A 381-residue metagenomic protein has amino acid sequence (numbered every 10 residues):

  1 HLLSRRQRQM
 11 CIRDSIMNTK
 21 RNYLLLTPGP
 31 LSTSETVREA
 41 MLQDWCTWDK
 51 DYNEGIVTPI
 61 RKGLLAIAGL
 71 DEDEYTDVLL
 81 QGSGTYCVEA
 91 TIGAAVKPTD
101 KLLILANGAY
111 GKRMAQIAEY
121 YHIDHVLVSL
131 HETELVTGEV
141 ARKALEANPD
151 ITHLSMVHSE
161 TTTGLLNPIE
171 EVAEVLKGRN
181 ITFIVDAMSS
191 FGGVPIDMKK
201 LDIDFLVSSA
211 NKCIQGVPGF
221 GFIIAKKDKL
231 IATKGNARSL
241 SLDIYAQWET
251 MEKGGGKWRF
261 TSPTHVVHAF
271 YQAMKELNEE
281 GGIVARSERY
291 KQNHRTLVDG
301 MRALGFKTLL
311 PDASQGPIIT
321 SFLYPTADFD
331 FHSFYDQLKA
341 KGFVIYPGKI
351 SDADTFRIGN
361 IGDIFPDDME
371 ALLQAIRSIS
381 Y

Functional and structural regions predicted by a protein language model:
H1-D14: Single conserved hydrophobic/aromatic residue that forms the stacking wall/gate of nucleotide- or nucleobase-binding
S32-T33, N211-V298: Active-site C-terminal subdomain of aminotransferase-like
A40-A90, A109, R113-I117: Conserved N-terminal alpha-helix of the aminotransferase class I/II PLP-enzyme fold
V96-K112: Conserved PLP-anchoring active-site segment centered on the Schiff-base-forming lysine
V136-G192: Active-site phosphate-binding strand-loop segment of PLP-dependent enzymes
K199-N211: Conserved active-site segment immediately N-terminal to the catalytic lysine that forms the internal aldimine
K307-Q337: Conserved PLP-binding catalytic core of the aspartate aminotransferase-like
T355-Y381: PLP-dependent enzyme catalytic core of the Aspartate aminotransferase-like
